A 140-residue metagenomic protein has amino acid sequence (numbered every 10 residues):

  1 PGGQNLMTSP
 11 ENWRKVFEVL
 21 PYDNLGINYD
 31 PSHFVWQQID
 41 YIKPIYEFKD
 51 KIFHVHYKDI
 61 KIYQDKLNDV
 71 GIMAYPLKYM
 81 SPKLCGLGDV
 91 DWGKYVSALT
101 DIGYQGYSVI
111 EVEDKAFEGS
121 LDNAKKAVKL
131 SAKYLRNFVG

Functional and structural regions predicted by a protein language model:
P1-G2: Active-site groove signature of glycoside hydrolases
M7-Y29, H33-G140: Histidine-acidic metal/acid-base catalytic patches
